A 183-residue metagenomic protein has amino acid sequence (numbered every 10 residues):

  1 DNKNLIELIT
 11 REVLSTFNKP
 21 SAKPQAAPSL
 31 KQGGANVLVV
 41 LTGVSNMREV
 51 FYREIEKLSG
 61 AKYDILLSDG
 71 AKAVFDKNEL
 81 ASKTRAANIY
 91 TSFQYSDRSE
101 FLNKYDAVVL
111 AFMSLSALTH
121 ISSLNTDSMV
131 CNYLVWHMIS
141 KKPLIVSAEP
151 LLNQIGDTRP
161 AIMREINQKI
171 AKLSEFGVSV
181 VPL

Functional and structural regions predicted by a protein language model:
D1-S128, V135-L183: A cross-family phosphate/adenosyl-ligand binding-site feature
